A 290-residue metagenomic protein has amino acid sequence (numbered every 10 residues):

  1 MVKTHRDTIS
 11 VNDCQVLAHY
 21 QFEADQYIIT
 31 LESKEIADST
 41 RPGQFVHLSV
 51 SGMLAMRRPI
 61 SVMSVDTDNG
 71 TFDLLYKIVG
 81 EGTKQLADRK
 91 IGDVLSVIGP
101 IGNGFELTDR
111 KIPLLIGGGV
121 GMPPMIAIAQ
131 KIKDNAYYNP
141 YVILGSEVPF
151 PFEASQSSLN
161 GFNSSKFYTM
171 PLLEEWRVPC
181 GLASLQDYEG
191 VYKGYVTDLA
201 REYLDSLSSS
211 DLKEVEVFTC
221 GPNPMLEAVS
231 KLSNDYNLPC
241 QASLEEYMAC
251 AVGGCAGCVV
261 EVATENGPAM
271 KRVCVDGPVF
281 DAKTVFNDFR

Functional and structural regions predicted by a protein language model:
V2-I91, V148: Ferredoxin-reductase
E81-A242: FNR/FR-type flavoprotein reductase catalytic core
P124, N223-P224, E245-V279: Local cysteine-cluster metal-coordination motifs and their immediate loop/turn environment, predominantly Fe-S cluster
G277-R290: A charged, well-structured terminal subsegment
